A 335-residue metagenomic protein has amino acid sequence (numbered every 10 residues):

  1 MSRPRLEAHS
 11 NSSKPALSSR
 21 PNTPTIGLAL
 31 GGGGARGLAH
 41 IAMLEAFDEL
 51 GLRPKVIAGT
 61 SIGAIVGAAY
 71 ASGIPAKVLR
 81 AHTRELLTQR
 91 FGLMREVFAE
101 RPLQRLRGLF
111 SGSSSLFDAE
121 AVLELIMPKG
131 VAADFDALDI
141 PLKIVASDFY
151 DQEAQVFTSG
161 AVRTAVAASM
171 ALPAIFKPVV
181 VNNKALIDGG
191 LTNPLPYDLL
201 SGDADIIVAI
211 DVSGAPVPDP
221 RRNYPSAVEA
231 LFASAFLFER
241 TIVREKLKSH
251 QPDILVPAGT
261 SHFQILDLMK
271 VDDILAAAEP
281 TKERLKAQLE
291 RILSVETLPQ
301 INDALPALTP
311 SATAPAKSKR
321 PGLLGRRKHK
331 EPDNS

Functional and structural regions predicted by a protein language model:
M1-T60, A68-S335: Patatin-like phospholipase
